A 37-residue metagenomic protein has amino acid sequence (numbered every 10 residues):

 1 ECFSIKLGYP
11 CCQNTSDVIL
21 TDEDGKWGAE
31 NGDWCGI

Functional and structural regions predicted by a protein language model:
E1-I37: Extracellular/cell-surface secretome signature
